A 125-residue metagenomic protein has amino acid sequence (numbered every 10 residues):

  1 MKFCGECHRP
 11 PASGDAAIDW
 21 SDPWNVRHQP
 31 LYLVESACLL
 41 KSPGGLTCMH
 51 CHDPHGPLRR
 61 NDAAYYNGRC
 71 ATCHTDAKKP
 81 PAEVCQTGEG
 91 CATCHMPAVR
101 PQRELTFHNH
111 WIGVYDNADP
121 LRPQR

Functional and structural regions predicted by a protein language model:
M1-R125: Primarily the internal scaffold of c-type cytochrome electron-transfer domains, especially repeated/multiheme c-type
